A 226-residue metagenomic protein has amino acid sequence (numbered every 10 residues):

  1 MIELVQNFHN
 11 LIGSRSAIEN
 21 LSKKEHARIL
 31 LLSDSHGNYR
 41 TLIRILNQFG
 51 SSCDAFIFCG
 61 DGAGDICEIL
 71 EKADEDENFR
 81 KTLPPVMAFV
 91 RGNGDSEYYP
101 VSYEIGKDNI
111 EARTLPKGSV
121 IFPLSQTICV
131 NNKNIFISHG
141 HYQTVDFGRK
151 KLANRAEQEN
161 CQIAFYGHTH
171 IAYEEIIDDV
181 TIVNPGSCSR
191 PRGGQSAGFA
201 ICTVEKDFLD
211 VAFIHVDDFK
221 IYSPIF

Functional and structural regions predicted by a protein language model:
I2-H26, N154, E159, V183-F226: Binuclear metal-dependent phosphoesterase catalytic core
I2-V130: Core catalytic region of metal-dependent phosphoesterases/phosphodiesterases, especially metallo-beta-lactamase-like
R28-H36, N134-H141, T181-G186, A212-F213: Active-site-proximal beta-strand elements of phosphoester/diester hydrolases
H36-R40, A63-C67, G94-P100, Q143-F147 (+2 more regions): Active-site environment of divalent metal-dependent phosphoester hydrolases
Y99, E104-I105, N109-L115, Q143-E159 (+2 more regions): Binuclear metal-dependent hydrolase catalytic cores centered on His/Asp/Glu-rich metal-binding motifs
Q126-T127, A172-E175, G198-C202: Short beta-strand scaffold segments in enzyme catalytic cores
T127-H168: Internal catalytic-core helix/loop-beta-alpha segment that presents or stabilizes conserved functional determinants
V130, I177-D178: Structural motif
